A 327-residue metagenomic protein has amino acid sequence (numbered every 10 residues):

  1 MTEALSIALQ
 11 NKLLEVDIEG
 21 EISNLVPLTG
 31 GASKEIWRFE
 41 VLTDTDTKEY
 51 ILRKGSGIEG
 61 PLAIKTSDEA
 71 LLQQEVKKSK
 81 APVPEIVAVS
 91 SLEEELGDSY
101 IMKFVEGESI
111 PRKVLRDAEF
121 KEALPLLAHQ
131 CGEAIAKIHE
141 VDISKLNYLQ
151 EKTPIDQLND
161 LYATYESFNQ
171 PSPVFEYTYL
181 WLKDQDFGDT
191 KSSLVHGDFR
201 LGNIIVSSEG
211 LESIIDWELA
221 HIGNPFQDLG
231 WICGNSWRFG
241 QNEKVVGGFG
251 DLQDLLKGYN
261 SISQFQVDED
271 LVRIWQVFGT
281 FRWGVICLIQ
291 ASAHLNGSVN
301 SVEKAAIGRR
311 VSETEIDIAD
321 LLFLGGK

Functional and structural regions predicted by a protein language model:
M1-I18: Juxta-kinase regulatory segment immediately upstream of eukaryotic protein kinase catalytic domains
V26-D156, D160-K191: ATP-binding pocket architecture of kinase catalytic cores
L149, Q266-F278: All-alpha amphipathic helical-bundle segments outside canonical DNA-binding/catalytic cores that form hydrophobic
S192-L194, E212: Conserved protein kinase catalytic-loop anchor
L194-H196, L201: Catalytic-loop of the protein kinase fold
I215-A220: Activation of the activation-loop gatekeeper triad in protein kinase-fold domains
D228-Q264, F278-N296: Active-site activation/catalytic loop segments of kinase-like enzymes and analogous catalytic loops in related
